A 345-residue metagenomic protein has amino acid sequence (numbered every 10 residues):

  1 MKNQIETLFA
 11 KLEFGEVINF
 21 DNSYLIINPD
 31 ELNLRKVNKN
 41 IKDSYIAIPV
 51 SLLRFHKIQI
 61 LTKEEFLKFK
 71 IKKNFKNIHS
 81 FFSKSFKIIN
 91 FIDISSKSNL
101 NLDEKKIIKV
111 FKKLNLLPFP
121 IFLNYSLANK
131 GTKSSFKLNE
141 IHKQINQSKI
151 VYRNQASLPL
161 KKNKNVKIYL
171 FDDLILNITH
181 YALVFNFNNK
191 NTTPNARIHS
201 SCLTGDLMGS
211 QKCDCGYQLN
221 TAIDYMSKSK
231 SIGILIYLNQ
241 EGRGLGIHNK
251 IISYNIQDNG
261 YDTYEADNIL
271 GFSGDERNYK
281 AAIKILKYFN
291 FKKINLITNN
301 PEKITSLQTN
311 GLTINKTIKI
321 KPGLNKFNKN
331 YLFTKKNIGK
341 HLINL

Functional and structural regions predicted by a protein language model:
M1-L345: Catalytic domains of riboflavin
